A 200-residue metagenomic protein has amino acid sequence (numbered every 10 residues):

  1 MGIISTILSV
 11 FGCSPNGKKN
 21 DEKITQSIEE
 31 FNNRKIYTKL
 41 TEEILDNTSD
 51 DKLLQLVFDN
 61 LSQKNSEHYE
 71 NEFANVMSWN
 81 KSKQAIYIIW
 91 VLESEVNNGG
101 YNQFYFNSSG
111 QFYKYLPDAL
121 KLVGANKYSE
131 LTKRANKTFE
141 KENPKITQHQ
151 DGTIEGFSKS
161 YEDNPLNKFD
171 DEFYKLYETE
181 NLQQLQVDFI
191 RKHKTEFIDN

Functional and structural regions predicted by a protein language model:
M1-G2, G110: Conserved structured core elements
G2-S9: Bacterial N-terminal signal peptides
N16-K23: Bacterial Sec signal peptide processing site at the extreme N-terminus
I24-Y87, E93-N98, Y105-Y113, A119-N200: Extended, alpha-helix-rich binding/interface surfaces that flank or overlap catalytic cores and mediate recognition
